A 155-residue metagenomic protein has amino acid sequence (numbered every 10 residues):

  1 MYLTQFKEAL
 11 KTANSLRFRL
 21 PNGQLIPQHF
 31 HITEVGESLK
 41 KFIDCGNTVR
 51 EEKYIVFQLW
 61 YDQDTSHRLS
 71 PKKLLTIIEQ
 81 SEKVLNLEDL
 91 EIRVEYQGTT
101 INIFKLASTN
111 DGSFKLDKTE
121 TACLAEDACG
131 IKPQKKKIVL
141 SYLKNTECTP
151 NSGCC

Functional and structural regions predicted by a protein language model:
T4-E34: Small/polar-rich, solvent-exposed N-terminal microdomains that initiate assembly or binding
R19, Q58-W60, R93-E95: Residue-level recognition of well-ordered beta-strand positions that form the cores of beta-sheet-rich folds across
P27-T48: Short, solvent-exposed beta-alpha or beta-beta edge segments that form flexible loop/patches at the rim of ligand
F42-I43, V56, K72-L74: Structured interface patches
E51-D64: Short glycine-rich, basic-tinged beta-strand/loop micro-motifs
T65-P71: Short, conserved charged micro-motifs
T76, Q80-Q134: Helix-rich interaction surfaces within compact, conserved domain-sized segments that mediate assembly or partner
E120-C155: Cysteine-cluster motifs in flexible loop/terminal segments that predominantly coordinate metals
